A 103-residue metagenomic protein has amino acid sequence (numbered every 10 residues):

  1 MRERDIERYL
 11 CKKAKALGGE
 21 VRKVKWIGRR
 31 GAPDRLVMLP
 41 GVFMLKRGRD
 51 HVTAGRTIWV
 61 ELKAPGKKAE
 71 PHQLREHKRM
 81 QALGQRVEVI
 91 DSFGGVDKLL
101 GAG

Functional and structural regions predicted by a protein language model:
M1-G103: Catalytic phosphate/metal-binding cores of nucleic-acid and nucleotide-processing enzymes, i.e., regions that mediate
